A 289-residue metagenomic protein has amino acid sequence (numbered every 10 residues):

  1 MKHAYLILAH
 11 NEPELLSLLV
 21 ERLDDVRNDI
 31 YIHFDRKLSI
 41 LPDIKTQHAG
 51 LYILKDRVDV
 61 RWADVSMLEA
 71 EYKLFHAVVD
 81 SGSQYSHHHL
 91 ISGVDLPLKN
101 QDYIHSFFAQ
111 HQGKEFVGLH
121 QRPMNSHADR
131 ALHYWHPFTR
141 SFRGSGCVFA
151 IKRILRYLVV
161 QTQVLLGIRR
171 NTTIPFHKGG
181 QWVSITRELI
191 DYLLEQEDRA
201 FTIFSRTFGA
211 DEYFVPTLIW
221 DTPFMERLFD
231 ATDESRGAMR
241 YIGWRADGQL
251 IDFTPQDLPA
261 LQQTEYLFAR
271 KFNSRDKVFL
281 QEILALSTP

Functional and structural regions predicted by a protein language model:
M1-P289: ER/Golgi luminal nucleotide-sugar-dependent glycosyltransferases, focusing on the catalytic module
